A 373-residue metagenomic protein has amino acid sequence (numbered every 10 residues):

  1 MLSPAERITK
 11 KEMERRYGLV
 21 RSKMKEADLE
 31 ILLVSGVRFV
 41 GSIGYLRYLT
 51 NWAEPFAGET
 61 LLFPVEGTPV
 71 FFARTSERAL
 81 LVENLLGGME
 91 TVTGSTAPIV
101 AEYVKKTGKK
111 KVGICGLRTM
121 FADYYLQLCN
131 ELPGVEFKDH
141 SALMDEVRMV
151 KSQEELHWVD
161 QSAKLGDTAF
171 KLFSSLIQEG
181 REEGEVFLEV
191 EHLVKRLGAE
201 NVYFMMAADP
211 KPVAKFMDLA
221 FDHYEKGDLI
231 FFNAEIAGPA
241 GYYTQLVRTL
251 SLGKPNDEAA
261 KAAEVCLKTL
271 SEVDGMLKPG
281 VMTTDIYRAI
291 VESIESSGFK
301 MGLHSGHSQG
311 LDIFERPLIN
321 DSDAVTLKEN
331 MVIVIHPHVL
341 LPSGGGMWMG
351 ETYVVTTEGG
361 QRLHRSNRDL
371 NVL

Functional and structural regions predicted by a protein language model:
M1-L373: Active-site neighborhoods and metal-handling regions in enzymes and metal-associated proteins
